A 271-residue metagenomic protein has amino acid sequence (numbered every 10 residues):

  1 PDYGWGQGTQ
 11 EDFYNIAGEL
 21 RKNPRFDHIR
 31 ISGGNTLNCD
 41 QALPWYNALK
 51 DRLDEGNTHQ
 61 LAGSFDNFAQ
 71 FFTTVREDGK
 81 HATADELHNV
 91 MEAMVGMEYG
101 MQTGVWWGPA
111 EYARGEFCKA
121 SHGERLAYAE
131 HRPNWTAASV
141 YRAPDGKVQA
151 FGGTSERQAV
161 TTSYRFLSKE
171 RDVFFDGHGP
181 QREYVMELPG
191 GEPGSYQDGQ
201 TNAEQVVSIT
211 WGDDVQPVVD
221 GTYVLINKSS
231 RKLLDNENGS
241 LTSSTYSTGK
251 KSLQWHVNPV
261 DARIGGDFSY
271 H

Functional and structural regions predicted by a protein language model:
G4-G221: Substrate-binding and catalytic surfaces of secreted/luminal carbohydrate-active proteins
V215-H271: Lectin-like carbohydrate-binding module/patch detector with strong preference for beta-trefoil
